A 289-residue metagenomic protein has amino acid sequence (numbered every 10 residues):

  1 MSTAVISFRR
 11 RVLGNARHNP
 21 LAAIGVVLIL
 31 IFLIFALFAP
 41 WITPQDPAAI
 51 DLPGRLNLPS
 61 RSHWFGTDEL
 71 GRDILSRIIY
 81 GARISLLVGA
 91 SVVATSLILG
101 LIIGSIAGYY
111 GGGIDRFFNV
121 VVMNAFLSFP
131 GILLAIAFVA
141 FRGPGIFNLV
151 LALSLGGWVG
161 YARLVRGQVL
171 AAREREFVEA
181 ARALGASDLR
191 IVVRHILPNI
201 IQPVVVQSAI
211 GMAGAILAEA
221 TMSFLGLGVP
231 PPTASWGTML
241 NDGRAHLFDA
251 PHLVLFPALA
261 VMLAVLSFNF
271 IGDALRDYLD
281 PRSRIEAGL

Functional and structural regions predicted by a protein language model:
M1-L101, S105-I106, G112-F118, I132 (+5 more regions): Gly/Trp-centered helix-boundary motif
G14, H18, S76-V88, V92 (+5 more regions): Alpha-helical transmembrane segments of multi-pass membrane proteins
N15-A16, R55, R77-G81, S85 (+14 more regions): Amphipathic alpha-helical segments that mediate coupling or scaffolding at interfaces
F32, S105, A135-I136, A140 (+7 more regions): Transmembrane alpha-helix boundary and packing residues in multipass membrane permease domains and related
W64, D68, I74, I98-G100 (+2 more regions): Generic hydrophobic transmembrane alpha-helix motif, especially the helices
T67-R72, Y110, F126, L170 (+2 more regions): Short helix-to-coil transition segments within interhelical loops that connect adjacent transmembrane helices
I84, V88, L99-I103, G131 (+9 more regions): Functionally critical, cavity-lining and gating residues within the transmembrane helices of 12-TM secondary
L127, F138-F141, L153, Q168-V169 (+2 more regions): Glycine-rich helix-loop "coupling/hinge" segments at transmembrane-helix boundaries in multipass transporters
